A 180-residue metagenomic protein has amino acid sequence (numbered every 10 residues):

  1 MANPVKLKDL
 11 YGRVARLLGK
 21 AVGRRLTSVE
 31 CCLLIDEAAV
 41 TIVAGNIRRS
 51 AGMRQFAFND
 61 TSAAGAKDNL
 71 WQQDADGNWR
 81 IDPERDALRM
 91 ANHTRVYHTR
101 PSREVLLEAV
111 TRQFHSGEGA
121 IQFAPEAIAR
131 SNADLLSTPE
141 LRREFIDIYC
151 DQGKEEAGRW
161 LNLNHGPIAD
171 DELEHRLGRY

Functional and structural regions predicted by a protein language model:
M1-P4: Alpha-helical support elements that line or immediately flank enzyme active sites and cofactor-binding pockets
L7-Y180: Conserved catalytic cores of very large enzyme subunits
